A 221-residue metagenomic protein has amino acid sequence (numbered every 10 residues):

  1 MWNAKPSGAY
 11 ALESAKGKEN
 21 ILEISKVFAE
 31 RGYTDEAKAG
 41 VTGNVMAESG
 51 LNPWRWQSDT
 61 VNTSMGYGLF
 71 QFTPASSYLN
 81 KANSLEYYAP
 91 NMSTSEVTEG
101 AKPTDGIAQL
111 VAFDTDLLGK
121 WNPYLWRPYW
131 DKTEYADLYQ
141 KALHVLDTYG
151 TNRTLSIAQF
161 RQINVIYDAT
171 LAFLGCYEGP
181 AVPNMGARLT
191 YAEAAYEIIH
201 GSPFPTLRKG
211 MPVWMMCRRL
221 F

Functional and structural regions predicted by a protein language model:
W2-K26, S49-V165: Peptidoglycan-targeting cell-wall enzymes and recognition modules
L22-K26, A39-T42, V111, T115 (+2 more regions): Solvent-exposed, polar/charged alpha-helical surfaces in well-ordered, non-transmembrane soluble domains, broadly
F28-E36: GGW-centered surface loops in extracellular recognition modules
G32, V45-S49, P74-S76, Y177: Short, flexible loop/turn elements at secondary-structure junctions
D35-A39, T94, F204: Short, surface-exposed acidic
E36-N52, F113, L174: Short, functionally critical alpha-helical segments immediately adjacent to catalytic or ligand/cofactor-binding
T154-T206: Active-site or metal-binding loop neighborhoods of secreted/extracellular toxin and effector enzymes
P205-F221: Enriched but not universal
